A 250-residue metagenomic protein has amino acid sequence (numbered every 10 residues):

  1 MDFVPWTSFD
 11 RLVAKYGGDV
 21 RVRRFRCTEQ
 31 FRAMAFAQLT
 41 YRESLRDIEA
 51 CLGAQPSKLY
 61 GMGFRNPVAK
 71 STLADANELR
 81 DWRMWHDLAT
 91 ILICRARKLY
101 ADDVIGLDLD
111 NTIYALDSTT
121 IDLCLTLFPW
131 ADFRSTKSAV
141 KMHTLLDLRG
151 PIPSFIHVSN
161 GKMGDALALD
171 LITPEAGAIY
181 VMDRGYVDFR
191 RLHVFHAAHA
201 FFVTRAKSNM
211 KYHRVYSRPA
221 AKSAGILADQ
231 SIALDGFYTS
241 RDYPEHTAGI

Functional and structural regions predicted by a protein language model:
M1-D47, C51, R80, D87-I91 (+3 more regions): Single, function-defining residue in the core of a domain
G18, K58-G61: General structural signal for alpha-helix termini and helix-helix connectors
Q55: Short edge-strand/loop segments of extracellular domains
K58, W82-M84, R95: Short helix C-cap/helix-to-loop transition motifs enriched in small/turn-promoting residues
G61-L79: Major-groove recognition helix of helix-turn-helix-like DNA-binding domains
A96-A101, I105, D165-A166: A short, well-structured juxtamembrane/interface segment
